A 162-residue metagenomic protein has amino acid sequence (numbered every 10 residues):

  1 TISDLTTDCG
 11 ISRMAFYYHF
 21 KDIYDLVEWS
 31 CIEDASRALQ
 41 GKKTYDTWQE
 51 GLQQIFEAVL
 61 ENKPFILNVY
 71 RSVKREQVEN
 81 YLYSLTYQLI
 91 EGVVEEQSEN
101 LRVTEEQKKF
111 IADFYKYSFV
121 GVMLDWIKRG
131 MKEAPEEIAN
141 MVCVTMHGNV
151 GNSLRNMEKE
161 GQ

Functional and structural regions predicted by a protein language model:
T1-I2, T7-G10, Y17-K43, Q49 (+2 more regions): An amphipathic alpha-helix adjacent to DNA-recognition modules
I2, Y45, Q49, E79 (+2 more regions): Short, structured helix-loop boundary elements
S30-R37, N62, I66, L89-Q97 (+2 more regions): A short secondary-structure junction motif
A35, L39, L60, F119-M131: Regular secondary-structure segments
K42, I66-Y70, Q97-N100, W126-G130 (+2 more regions): Secondary-structure edge/capping motif, primarily at the C-terminal ends of alpha-helices and the immediately following
T47-E95: Helical hydrophobic small-molecule/effector-binding pocket
R75-N100, E106-G121, H147, G151: Amphipathic alpha-helical packing segments from all-alpha helical-bundle domains
D125-Q162: C-terminal peripheral helix-coil segments that are non-catalytic and often amphipathic
